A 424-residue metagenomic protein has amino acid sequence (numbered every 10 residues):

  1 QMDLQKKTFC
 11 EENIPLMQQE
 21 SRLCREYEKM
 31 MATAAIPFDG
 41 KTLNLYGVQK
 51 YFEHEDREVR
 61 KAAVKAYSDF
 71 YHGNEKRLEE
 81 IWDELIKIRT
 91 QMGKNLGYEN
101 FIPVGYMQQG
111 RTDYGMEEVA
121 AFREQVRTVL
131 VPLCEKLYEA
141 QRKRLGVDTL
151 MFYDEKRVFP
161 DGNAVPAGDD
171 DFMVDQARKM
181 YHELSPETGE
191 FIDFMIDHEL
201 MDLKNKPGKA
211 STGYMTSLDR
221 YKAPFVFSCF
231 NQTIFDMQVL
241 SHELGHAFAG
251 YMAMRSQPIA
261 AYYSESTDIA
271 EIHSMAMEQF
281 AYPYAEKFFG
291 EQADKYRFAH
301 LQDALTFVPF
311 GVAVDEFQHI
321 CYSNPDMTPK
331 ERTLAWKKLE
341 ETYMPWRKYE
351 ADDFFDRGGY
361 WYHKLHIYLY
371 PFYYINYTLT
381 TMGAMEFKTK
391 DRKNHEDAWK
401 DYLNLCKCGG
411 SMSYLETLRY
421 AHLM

Functional and structural regions predicted by a protein language model:
Q1-A164, Q176: A well-structured
D3, R111, K204, L240 (+6 more regions): C-terminal, non-catalytic "cap/extension" segments appended to globular domains
D69, K206-T233, G250-Y251: Active-site scaffold of zinc-dependent metalloenzymes
R127-V129, A253, S264-Q292, H300-Q302 (+2 more regions): Post-HExxH zinc-binding segment in Zn-dependent metallohydrolases
K136, L145-G213: Gly/Pro-rich turn-and-neighbor structural signature
V165-D170, Y221-S241: Short pre-active-site segment immediately N-terminal to the catalytic Zn-binding motif
F225-C229, Q257-T267, Y296-Q302, C321-Y322 (+1 more regions): Short beta-alpha connecting loops at secondary-structure transitions that line or flank enzyme active sites
G245-I259: Catalytic Zn2+-binding segment of zinc metalloproteases
